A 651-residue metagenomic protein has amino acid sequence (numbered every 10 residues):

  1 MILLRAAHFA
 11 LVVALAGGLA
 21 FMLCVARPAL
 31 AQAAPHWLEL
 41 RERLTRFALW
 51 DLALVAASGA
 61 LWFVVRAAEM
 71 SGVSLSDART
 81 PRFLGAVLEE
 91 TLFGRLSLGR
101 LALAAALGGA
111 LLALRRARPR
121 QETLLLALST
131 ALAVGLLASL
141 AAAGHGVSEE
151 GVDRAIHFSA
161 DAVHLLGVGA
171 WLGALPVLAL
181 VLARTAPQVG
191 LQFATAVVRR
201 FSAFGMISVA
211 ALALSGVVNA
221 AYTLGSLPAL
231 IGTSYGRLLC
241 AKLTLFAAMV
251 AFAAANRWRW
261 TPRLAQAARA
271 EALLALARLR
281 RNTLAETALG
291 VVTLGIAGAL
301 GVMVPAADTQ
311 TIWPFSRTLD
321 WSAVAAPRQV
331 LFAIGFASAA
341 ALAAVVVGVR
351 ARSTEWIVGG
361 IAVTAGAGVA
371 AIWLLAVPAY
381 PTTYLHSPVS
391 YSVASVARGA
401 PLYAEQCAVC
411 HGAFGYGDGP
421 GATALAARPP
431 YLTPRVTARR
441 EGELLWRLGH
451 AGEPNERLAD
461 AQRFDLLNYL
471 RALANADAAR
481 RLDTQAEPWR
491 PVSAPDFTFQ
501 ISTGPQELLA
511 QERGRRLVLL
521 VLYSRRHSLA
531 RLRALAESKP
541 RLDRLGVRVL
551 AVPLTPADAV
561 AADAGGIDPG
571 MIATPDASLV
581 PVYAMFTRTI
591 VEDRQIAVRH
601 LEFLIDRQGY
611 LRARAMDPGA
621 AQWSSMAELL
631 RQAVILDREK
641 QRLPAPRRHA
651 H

Functional and structural regions predicted by a protein language model:
M1-L375, Y380-T382: Polytopic transmembrane helical bundles with strong interfacial aromatic enrichment
E286, L508-A536: Short active-site neighborhood of thiol/selenol oxidoreductases, capturing the structured segment around
E286, V291, G399, A404-A413 (+3 more regions): The canonical Cys-X-X-Cys-His
A379-L402: Electrostatic cytochrome c docking/interface patches
A394, A404-A427, H450-A451, L473-A478: Periplasmic/extracellular electron-transfer cofactor-ligation site, primarily the c-type cytochrome heme-c attachment
A424-A476: Extracytoplasmic electron-transfer domains, predominantly the class I c-type cytochrome c fold
A479-P488, D593-H651: Thiol-/selenol-based redox modules, centered on thioredoxin-like and closely related oxidoreductase domains
R526-V580, H651: Structural microenvironment flanking redox-active thiols in thiol-disulfide oxidoreductases
